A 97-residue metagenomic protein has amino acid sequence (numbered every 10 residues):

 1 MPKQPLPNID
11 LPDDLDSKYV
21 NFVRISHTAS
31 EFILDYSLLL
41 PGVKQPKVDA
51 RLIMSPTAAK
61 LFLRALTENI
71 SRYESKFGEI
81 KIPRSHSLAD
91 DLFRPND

Functional and structural regions predicted by a protein language model:
M1-D97: Positively charged, low-complexity terminal tracts and the immediately adjacent first secondary-structure elements
